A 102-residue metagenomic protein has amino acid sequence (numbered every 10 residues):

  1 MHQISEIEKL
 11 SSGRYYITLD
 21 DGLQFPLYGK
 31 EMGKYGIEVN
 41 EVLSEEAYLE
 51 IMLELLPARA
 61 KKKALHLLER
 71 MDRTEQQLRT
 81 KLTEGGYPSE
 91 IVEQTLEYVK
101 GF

Functional and structural regions predicted by a protein language model:
M1-F102: An alpha-helical, amphipathic repeat domain used for nucleic-acid recognition, typified by the mTERF helical solenoid
